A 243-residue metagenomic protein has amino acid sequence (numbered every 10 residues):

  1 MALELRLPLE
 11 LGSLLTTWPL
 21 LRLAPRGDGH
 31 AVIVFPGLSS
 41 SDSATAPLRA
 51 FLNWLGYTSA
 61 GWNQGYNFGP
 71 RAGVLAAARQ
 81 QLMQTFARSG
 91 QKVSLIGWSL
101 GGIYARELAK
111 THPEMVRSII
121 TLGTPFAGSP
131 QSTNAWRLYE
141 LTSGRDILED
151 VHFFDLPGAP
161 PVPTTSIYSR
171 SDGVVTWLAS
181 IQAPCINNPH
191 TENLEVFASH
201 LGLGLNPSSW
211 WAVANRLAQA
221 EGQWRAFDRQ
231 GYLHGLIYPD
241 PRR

Functional and structural regions predicted by a protein language model:
M1-I33, T45, L55, D228-R243: Flexible, membrane-associating and regulatory peripheral segments of lipid-active enzymes
R6-L9, S13-P19, L82, F86 (+3 more regions): Generic secondary-structure transition motif, activating predominantly at the C-termini of alpha-helices
P19, L55, N63, S99 (+3 more regions): Short linear interaction motif-like sites in intrinsically disordered regions of transcription factors
L23-A24, R49-A50, Q80, P184-C185: Short, flexible segments with low predicted structural confidence
H30-S43, P47, F51-W62, G69-V162 (+2 more regions): Serine-dependent carboxylesterase/thioesterase catalytic core of lipase-like alpha/beta-hydrolase/SGNH enzymes
N63-Y66, F197: Short, histidine-centered active-site or binding-site loop motifs used for metal coordination, general acid-base
K110-R243: Helical cap/lid subdomain of alpha/beta-hydrolase-fold lipid enzymes that gates access to the catalytic pocket
